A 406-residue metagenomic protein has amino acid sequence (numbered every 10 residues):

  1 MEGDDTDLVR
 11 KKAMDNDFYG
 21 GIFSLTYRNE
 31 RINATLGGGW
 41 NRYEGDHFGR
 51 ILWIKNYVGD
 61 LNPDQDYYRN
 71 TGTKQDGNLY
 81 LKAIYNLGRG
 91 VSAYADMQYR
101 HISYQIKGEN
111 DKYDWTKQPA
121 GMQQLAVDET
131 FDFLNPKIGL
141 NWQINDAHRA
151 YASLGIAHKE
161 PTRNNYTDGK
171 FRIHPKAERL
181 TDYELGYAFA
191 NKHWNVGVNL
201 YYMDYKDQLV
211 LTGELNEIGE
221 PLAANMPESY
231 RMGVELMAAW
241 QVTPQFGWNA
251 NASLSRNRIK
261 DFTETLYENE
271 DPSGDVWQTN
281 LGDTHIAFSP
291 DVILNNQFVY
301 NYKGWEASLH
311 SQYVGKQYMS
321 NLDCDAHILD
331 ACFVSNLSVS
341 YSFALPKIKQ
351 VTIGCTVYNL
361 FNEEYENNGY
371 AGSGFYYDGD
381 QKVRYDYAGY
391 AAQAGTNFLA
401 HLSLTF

Functional and structural regions predicted by a protein language model:
D7-R28, Y68-N86, G90, E129 (+7 more regions): Outer-membrane beta-barrel transmembrane strands
N16, G39-N41, Y67-Y205, Q241-T243 (+1 more regions): Structural signature of Gram-negative outer-membrane beta-barrels, strongest in the C-terminal barrel of TonB-dependent
G21-Y27, L79-Y85, I138-W142, L185-F189 (+8 more regions): Residues on the lipid-exposed face of transmembrane beta-strands in outer-membrane beta-barrel proteins
N29, W40-D46, Y99-Q105, L154-E160 (+9 more regions): Transmembrane beta-strands of outer-membrane beta-barrel pores
R31-A34, G90-A93, A147-A150, H193-G197 (+3 more regions): Repeated loop/turn-to-beta-strand initiation elements of outer-membrane beta-barrel proteins
R89, Y202-D204, A224-N321: Gram-negative outer-membrane beta-barrel transporters
R256-R258, Y313-M319, Y341-F406: C-terminal beta-signal and adjacent terminal beta-strands/loops of Gram-negative outer-membrane beta-barrel proteins
A287-P346, F361-N362, E366-A371: C-terminal beta-barrel architecture of Gram-negative outer-membrane proteins
